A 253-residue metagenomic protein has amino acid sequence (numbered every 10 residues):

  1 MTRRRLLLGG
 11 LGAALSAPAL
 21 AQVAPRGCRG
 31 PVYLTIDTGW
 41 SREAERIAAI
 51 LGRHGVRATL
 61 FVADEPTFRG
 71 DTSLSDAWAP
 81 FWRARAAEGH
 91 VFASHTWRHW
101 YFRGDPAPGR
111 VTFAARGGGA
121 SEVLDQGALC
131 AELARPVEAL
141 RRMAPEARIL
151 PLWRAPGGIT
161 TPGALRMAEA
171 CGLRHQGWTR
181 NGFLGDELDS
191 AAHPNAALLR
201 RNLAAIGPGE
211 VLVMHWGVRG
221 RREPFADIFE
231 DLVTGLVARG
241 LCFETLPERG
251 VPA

Functional and structural regions predicted by a protein language model:
M1-A13: N-terminal secretory signal peptides and thylakoid transit peptides that target proteins across membranes
A14-P18: N-terminal signal peptide c-region/cleavage motif recognized by signal peptidases
Q22-C28, R53-H54, A58, R221-A253: C-terminal domain-boundary segment and adjacent tail
Q22-R110, G117-S121, E132-P151: Active-site beta->alpha N-cap acidic-glycine motif
T35, F61-A63, A93-H95, W153-P156 (+3 more regions): A cross-family glycoside hydrolase active-site/sugar-binding cleft signature
D37, L51, P156, L212 (+1 more regions): Divalent metal-coordination and catalytic microenvironments
T38-E43, D64-A77, W100-R103, L152-P162 (+3 more regions): Acidic-and-aromatic substrate-binding clefts and catalytic sites of carbohydrate-active enzymes
I159-A205, L241-P252: His/Asp/Glu-enriched short active-site or ligand-binding loop at hydrolase and phosphoryl-transfer sites
